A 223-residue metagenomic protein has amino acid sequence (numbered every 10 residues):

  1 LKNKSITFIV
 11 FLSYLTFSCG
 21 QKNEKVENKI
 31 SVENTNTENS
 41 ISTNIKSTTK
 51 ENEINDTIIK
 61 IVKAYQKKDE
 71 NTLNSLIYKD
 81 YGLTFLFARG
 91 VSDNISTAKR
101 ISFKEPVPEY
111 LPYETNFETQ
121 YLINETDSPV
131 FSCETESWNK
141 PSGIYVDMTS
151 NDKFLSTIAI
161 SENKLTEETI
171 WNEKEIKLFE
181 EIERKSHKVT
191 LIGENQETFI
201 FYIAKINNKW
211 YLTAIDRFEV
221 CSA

Functional and structural regions predicted by a protein language model:
K2-V10: Sec-dependent signal peptide recognition, specifically the positively charged N-region followed immediately by
L12-S13, T126: Residue-level signal for mature regions of secreted extracellular proteins and peptides
F17-S18: C-terminal motif of bacterial Sec signal peptides marking the signal peptidase cleavage site
Q21-I30: Bacterial Sec signal peptide processing site at the extreme N-terminus
K29-I45: Repeat-mediated protein-protein interaction surfaces in helical alpha-solenoids
I41-K50, I54-D56, I77-A223: C-terminal-biased regions
N52-K68: Short, aromatic-enriched amphipathic alpha-helices that serve as compact interaction elements
T72-L73: Solenoid-repeat scaffolds in large eukaryotic assemblies
